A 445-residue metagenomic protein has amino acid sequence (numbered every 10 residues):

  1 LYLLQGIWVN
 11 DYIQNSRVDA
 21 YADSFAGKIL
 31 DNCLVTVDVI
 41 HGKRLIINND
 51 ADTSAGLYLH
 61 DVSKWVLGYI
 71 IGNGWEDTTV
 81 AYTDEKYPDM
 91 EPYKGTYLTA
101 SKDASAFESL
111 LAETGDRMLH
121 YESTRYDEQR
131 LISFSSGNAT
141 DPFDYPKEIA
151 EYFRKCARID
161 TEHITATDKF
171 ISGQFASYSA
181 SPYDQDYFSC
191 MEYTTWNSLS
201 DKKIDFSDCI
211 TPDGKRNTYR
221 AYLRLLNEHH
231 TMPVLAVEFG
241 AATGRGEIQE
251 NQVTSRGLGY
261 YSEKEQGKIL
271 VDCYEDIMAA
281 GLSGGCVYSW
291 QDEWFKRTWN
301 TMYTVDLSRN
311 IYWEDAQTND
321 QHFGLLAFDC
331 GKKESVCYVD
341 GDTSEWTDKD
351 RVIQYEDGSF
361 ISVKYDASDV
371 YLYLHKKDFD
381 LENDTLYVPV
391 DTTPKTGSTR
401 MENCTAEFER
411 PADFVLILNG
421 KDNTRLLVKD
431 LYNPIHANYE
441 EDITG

Functional and structural regions predicted by a protein language model:
L1-T167: Active-site mouth of glycoside hydrolases
Y2-L3, S63-G68, R125-L131, I171-F175 (+2 more regions): Loop/turn elements at helix/coil->beta-strand transitions in domains of secreted/extracellular proteins
V9-I13, N73-T78, G137-D141, S181-Q185 (+3 more regions): Solvent-exposed loop/turn segments at secondary-structure junctions within structured extracellular/periplasmic domains
N15-R17, V80-D84, D144-K147, Y187-E192 (+3 more regions): Short, solvent-exposed loop/turn and secondary-structure capping segments
Y69, M118, E238, G285 (+1 more regions): Conserved, mostly hydrophobic/aromatic
E148, F153-V253: Glycoside hydrolase catalytic-domain groove-lining segments
G246-E265, D276-V352: Aromatic-rich peripheral "rim/lid" segments of glycoside hydrolase catalytic domains that contact and position glycan
V352-T444: Surface-exposed, glycine/proline- and aromatic-rich loop segments on solvent-exposed faces across compartments
